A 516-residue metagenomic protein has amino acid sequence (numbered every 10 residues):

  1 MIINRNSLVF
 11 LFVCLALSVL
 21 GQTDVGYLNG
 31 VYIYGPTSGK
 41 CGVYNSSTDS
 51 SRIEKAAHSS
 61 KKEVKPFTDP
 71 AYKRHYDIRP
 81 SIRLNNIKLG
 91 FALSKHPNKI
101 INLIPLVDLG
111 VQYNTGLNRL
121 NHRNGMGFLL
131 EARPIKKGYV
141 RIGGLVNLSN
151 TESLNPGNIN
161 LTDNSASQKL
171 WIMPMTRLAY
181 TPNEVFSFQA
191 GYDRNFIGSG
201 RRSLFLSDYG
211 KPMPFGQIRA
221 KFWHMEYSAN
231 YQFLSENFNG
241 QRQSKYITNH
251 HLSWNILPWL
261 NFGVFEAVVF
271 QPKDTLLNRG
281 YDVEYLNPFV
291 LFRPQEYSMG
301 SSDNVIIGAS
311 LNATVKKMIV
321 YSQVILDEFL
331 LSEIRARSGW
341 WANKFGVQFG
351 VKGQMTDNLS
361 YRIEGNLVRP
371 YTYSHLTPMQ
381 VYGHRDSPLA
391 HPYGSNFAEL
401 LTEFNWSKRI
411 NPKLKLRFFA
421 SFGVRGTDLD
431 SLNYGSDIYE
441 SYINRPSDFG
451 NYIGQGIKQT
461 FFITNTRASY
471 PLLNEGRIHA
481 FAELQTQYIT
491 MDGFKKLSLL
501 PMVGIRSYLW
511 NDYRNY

Functional and structural regions predicted by a protein language model:
I2-N4, Q22: Intrinsically disordered, low-complexity peptide-like regions
N4-L11: Sec-dependent signal peptide recognition, specifically the positively charged N-region followed immediately by
A16-S18: N-terminal signal peptide c-region/cleavage motif recognized by signal peptidases
L20, Q112-N118, Y452-G454: Short, charged, low-hydrophobicity "junction" segments
L20-N29: Cleaved targeting-peptide boundary
G21, I256, L260-Y516: Exposed, low-structure sequence patches enriched in small/polar residues
I33, C41-N261, E266-V268, P272 (+6 more regions): Outer-membrane beta-barrel channel domains
